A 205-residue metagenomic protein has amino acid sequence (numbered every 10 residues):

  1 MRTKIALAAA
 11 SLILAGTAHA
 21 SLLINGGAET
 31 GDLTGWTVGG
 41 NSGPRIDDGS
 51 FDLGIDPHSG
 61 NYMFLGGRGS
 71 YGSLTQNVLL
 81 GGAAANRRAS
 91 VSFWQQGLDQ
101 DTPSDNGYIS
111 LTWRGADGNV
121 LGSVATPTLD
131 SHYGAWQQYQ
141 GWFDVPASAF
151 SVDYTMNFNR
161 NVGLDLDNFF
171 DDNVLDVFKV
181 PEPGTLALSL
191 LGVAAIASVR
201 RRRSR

Functional and structural regions predicted by a protein language model:
G16-A20: Sec/Tat signal peptide C-region and signal peptidase I cleavage site
G27-L65: Extracellular glycan-recognition surfaces and repeat-rich motifs
A28, R87-G97, G141, F150-R160 (+1 more regions): Extracellular beta-strand-rich recognition modules
R68-A83: Short beta-strands within extracellular/lumenal beta-sheet-rich domains
Y71, R160-V177: Extracellular carbohydrate recognition
A83-A85, Q96-N106, V162-L164: Extended, low-complexity, turn-rich repeat/linker tracts enriched in Gly/Pro/Ser/Thr and Asp/Glu that occur
G118-S148: Extracellular carbohydrate recognition and processing domains and analogous Trp-centered ligand-binding platforms
E182-V199: A short, hydrophobic C-terminal helix/tail in secreted or cell-surface proteins
